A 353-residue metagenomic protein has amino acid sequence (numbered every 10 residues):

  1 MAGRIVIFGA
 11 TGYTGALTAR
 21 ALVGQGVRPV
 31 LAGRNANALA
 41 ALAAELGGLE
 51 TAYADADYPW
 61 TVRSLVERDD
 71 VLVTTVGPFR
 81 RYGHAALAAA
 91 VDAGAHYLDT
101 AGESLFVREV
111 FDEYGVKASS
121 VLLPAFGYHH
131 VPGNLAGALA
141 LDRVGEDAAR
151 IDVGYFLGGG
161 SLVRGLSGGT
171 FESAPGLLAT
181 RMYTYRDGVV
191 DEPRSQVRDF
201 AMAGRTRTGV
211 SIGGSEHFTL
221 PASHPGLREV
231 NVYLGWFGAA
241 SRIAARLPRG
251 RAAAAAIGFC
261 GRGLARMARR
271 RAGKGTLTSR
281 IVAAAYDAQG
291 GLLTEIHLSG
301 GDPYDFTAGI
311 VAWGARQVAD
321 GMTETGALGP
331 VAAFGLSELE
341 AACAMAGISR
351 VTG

Functional and structural regions predicted by a protein language model:
I5-Q25: N-terminal Rossmann NAD(P)H-binding glycine-rich loop of SDR-like oxidoreductase domains
F8, D142-D287, G291-E295, D305: Active-site-lining helix/loop region of Rossmann-like oxidoreductase modules
A32-A36, D55-A56: N-terminal Rossmann-fold cofactor-binding loop
A41-L49, E113-Y114: Short, conserved SAM-binding/catalytic segment of Class I S-adenosyl-L-methionine-dependent methyltransferases
Y53-D69, T74-R81: Conserved Rossmann-fold cofactor-binding substructure of NAD(P)-dependent oxidoreductases
S64-R68, R80-D99: Rossmann-fold NAD(P) dinucleotide-binding segment
T100-S120: Rossmann-fold NAD(P)-binding glycine/threonine-rich loop
A272-G353: C-terminal helical cap and adjacent loop that interface with cofactors, partners, or active-site loops
